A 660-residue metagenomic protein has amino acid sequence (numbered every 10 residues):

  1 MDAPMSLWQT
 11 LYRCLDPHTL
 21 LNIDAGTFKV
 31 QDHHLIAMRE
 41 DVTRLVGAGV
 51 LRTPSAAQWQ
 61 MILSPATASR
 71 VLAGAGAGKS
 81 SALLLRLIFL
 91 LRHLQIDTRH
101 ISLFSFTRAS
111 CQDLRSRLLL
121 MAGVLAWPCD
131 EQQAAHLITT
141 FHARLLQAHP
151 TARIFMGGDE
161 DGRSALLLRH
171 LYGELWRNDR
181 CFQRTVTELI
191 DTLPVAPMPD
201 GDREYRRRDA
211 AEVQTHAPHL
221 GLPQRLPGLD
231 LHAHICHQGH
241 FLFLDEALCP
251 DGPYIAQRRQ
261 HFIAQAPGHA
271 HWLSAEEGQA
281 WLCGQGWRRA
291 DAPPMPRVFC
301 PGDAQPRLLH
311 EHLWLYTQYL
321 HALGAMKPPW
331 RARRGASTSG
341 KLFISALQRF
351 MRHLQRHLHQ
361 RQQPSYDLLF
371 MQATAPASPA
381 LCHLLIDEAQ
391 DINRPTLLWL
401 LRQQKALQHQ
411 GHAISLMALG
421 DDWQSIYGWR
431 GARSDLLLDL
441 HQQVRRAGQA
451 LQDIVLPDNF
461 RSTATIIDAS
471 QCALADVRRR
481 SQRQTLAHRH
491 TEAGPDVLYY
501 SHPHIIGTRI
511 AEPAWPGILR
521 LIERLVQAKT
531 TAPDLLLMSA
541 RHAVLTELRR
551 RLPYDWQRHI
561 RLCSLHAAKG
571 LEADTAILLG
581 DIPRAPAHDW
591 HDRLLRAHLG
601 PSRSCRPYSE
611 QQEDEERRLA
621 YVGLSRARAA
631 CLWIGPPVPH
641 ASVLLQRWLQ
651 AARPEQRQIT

Functional and structural regions predicted by a protein language model:
D2-M156, S625, T660: P-loop NTPase Walker
H18-A75, K79-S80, L137, L167-G173 (+6 more regions): Conserved helicase NTPase motor core
G76-L83, Q449-L451, D458-I560, D614: Helicase P-loop NTPase motor core
H100, S105-D202, D209, A247-Q260 (+5 more regions): Conserved P-loop NTPase-based nucleic-acid remodeling module centered on helicase motor cores
R108, A143-I154, W423-T485: Conserved coupling/interface region of RecA-like P-loop/ASCE motor cores
H136-L145, L384-E388, L419, R541 (+3 more regions): Conserved helicase core region in the C-terminal RecA-like lobe
P218-E246: Short acidic loop-to-beta-strand element that houses the catalytic metal-binding Asp/Glu of nuclease active sites
T531, K569-S625, A629-P637, S642 (+2 more regions): Conserved helicase C-terminal RecA-like lobe
